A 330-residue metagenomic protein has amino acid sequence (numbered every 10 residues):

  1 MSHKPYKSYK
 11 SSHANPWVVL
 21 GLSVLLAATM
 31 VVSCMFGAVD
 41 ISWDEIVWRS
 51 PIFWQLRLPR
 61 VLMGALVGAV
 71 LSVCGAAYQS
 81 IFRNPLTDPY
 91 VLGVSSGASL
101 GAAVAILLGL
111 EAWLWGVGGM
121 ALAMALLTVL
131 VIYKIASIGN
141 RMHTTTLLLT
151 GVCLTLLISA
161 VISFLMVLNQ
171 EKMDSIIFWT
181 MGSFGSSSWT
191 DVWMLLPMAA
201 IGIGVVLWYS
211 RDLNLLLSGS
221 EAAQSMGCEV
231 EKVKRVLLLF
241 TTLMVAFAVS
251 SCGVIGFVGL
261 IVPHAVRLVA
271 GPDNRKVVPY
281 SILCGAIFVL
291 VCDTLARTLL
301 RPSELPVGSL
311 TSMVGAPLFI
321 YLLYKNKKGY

Functional and structural regions predicted by a protein language model:
S2-Y330: Alpha-helical transmembrane segments in inner-membrane proteins
